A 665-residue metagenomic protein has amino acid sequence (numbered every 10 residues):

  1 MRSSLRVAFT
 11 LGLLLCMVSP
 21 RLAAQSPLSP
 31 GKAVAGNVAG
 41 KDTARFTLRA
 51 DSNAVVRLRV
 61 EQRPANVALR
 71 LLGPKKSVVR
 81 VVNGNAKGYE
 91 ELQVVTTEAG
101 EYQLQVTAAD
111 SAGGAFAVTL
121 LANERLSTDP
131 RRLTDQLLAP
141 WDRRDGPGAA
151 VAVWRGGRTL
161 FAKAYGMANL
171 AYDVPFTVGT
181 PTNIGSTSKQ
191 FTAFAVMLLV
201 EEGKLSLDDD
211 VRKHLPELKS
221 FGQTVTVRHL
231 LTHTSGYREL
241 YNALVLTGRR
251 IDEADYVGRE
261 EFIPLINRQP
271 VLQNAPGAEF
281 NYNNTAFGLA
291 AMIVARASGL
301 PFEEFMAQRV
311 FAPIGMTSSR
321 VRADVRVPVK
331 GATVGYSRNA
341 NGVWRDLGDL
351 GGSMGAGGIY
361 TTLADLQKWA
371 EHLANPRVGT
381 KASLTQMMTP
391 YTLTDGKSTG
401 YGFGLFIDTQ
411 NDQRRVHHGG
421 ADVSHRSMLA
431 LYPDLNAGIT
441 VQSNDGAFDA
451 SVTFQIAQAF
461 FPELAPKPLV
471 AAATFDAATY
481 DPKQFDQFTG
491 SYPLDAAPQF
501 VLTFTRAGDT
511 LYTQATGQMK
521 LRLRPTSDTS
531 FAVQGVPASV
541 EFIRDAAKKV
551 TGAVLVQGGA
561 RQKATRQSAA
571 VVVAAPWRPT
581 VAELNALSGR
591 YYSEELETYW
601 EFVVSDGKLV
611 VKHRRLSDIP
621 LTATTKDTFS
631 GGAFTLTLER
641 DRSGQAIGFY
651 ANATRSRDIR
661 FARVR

Functional and structural regions predicted by a protein language model:
M1-R6: Positively charged n-region of N-terminal signal peptides that target proteins for export
V7, L11-Q25, L92-F176, T182 (+10 more regions): N-terminal leader/targeting segments and the immediately adjacent pre-domain N-terminus
R21-V55, L126-R132, Q136: Non-catalytic extracellular/lumenal accessory regions of secreted precursors
N37-A112, T516-G517, R615: Acidic, Ser/Thr/Pro-rich low-complexity intrinsically disordered segments
Q62, S127-R131, R143-P147, P181-S188 (+11 more regions): Solvent-exposed, acidic/flexible segments
A117-A162, A295-Q308, A312, W344-T598 (+2 more regions): Catalytic loop of the DD-peptidase/beta-lactamase superfamily, centered on the K-T-G motif and neighboring
R158, N169-N284, S298-P301, Q308 (+1 more regions): Active-site-proximal loop and beta-strand segments within enzyme catalytic domains
A168-T177, D449-A457: A short, polar/charged loop-to-alpha-helix boundary motif
